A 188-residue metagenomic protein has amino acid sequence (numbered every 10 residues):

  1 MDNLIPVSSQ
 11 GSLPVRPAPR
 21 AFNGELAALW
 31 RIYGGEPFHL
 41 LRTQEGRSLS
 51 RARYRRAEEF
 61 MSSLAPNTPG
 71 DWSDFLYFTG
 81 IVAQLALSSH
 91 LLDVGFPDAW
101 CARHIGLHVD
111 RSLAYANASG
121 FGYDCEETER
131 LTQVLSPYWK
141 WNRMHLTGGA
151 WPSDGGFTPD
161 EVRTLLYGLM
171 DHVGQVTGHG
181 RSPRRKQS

Functional and structural regions predicted by a protein language model:
D2-S62, L91, G95-S188: Long, charged low-complexity segments
L41-Q44, P66-N67, F75: Generic preference for well-ordered secondary structure
E59-S73: Helix-loop segments that flank and shape redox-cofactor active sites
W72-V94: Short, hydrophobic, well-ordered secondary-structure elements
